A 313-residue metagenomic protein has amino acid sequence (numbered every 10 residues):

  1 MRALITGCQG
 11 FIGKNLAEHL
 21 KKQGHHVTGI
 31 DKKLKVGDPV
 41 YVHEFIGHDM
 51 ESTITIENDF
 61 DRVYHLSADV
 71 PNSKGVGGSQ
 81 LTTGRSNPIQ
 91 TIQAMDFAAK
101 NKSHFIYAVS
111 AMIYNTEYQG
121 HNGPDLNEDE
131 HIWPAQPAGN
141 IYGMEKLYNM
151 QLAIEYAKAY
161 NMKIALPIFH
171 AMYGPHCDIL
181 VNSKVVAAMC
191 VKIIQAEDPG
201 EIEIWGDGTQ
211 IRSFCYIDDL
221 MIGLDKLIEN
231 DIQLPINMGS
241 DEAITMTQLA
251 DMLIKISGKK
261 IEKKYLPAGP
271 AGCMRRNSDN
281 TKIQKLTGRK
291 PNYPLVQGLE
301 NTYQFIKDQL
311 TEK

Functional and structural regions predicted by a protein language model:
A3-Q23: N-terminal Rossmann NAD(P)H-binding glycine-rich loop of SDR-like oxidoreductase domains
T6, I30, V63-D69, F105-A111 (+1 more regions): SDR active-site strand-loop-helix element
G47-P88: NAD(P)H-binding glycine-rich loop region in Rossmannoid oxidoreductase-like domains and their noncatalytic homologs
I92-I141: Conserved Rossmann-fold NAD(P)-dependent oxidoreductase catalytic core, especially the SDR/UDP-sugar
V109-S110, M150-P175, D198, E203: Conserved beta-loop-beta element that borders a ligand/cofactor-binding pocket
I113-T116, I141, A165-V186, I211: Flexible, glycine-rich beta-alpha linker
I141, E145-Y148: Active-site helix of classical SDR
Q195-K313: C-terminal substrate-binding subdomain of Rossmann-fold SDR/epimerase-dehydratase oxidoreductases
